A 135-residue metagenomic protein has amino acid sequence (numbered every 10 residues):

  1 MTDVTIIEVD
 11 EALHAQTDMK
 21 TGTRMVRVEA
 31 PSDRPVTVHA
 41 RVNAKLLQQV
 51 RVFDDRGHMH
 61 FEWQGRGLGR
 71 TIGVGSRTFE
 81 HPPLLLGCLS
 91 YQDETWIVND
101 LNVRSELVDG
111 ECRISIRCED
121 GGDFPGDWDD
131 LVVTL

Functional and structural regions predicted by a protein language model:
M1-G110: Extracellular distal adhesion/interaction modules in secreted or cell-surface proteins
P35, E111-R113, W128-D130: A general secondary-structure signal for short beta-strands and their flanking turns/coil in non-transmembrane regions
T37-H39, S115-R117, V132: Beta-strand secondary-structure signal
V52, R117-C118, L135: Short beta-strand element of the conserved SAM-dependent methyltransferase core
C88-Q92, R117-F124: Short beta-strand-plus-loop segments that form exposed binding edges in beta-rich domains
V108-C118: Short linear interaction motifs
G122-L135: Compact mixed alphabeta submodule
